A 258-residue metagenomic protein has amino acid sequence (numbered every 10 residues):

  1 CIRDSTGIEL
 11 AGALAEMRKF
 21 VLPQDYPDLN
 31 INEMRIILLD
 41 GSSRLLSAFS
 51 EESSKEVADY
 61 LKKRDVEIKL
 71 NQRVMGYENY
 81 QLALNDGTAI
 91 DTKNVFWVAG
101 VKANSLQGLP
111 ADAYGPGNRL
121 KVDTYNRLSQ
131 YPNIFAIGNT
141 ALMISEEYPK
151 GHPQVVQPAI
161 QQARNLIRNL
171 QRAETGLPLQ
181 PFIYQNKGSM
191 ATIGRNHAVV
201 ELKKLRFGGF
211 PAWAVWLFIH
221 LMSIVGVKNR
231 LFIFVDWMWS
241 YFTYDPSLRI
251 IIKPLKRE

Functional and structural regions predicted by a protein language model:
C1-I2: Short, small-residue-biased leader/transition segments that mark boundaries at the very start of proteins
G7: N-terminal Rossmann-fold NAD(P) dinucleotide-binding loop
L10-A11, A48, L106-G108, E146-E147 (+1 more regions): Short glycine-/acidic-enriched loop or helix-start segments at secondary-structure transitions that form or flank
A13-Q72: Rossmann-like dinucleotide-binding cores of NAD(P)H-dependent redox enzymes
L70-Q81: A conserved short coil-to-beta-strand element within the FAD-binding core of flavoproteins
Q81-A83, A89-Q161: FAD-site-proximal beta/loop scaffold in flavoenzymes
Q162, I167-E258: C-terminal, flexible cofactor-proximal segment of oxidoreductases
